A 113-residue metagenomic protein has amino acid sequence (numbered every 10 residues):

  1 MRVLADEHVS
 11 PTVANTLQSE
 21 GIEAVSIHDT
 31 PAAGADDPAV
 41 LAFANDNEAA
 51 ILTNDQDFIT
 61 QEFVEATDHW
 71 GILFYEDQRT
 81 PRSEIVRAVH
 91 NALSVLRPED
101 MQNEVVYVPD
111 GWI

Functional and structural regions predicted by a protein language model:
M1, Q18-E20, V64-A66, V95: Ribonuclease/tRNase effector modules and their secretory precursors
M1-R2, I113: Haloarchaeal acidic low-complexity proteome signature biased toward cell-envelope/secretome components but also
R2-N47: N-terminal first-folded block
A14-N15, Q61-F63, E84: Short glycine-/acidic-enriched loop or helix-start segments at secondary-structure transitions that form or flank
H28, N54-D55, Y75-E76: Short beta->alpha connector loops at strand-helix junctions that form conserved, small/polar/Pro-enriched
D37, N45-E62: Acidic, metal-binding active-site segment of PIN/NYN-like and related structure-specific nucleases
A42-A44, T67-G71: Short, hinge-like loop/turn segments at secondary-structure boundaries
W70-W112: C-terminal structural segments of small proteins and small subunits
